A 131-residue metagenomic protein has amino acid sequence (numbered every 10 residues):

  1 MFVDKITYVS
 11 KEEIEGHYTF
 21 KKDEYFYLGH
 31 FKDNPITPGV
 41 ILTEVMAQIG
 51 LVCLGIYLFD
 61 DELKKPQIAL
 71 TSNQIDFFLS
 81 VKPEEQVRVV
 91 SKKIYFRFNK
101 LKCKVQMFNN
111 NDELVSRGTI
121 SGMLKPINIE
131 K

Functional and structural regions predicted by a protein language model:
M1-T37: Catalytic strand-loop segment that frames the active site of acyl-thioester-processing enzymes
D4, Q74-I75, V105: Hydrophobic/aromatic beta-strand elements that line small-molecule binding cavities or substrate pockets in beta-rich
Y8-V9, Y27-D33, I41-T43, M123-K131: N-terminal accessory segment detector
E13, K82-E85, K92-K131: HotDog/MaoC-like acyl-thioester-processing domains
F20-K22, L79, L124-P126: Non-catalytic surface loops within mature trypsin-like serine protease
G29-P38, L42-V52, A69: Compact, glycine-rich, soluble single-domain proteins
I49-V90, I94, V115-T119: Hydrophobic beta-strand-centered segment that forms part of the acyl-chain substrate-binding groove
